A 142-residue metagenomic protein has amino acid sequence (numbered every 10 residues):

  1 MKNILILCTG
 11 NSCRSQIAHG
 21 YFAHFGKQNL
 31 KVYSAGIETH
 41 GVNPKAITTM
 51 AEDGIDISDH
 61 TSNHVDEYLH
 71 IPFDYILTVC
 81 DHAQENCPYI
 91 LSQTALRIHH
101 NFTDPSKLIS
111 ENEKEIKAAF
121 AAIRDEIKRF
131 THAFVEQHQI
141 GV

Functional and structural regions predicted by a protein language model:
M1-E67: Conserved active-site segments centered on acidic
K2-I4, Y68-V79, F120: Cytosolic catalytic domains that perform sulfur/thiol-centered chemistry
N11, M50, I76-L77, I127: Conserved small-residue
K27-Q28, P72, Q93-L96: Short glycine/proline-enriched coil/turn segments at helix->beta-strand junctions
S34, T78, I98-N101: Structural signal for conserved beta-strand scaffold positions within catalytic alpha/beta enzyme cores
T39-G41, A83, D104-S106: Residue-level detector of flexible, active-site-proximal loop/helix-junction positions within diverse enzyme catalytic
F73-S92: Mid-chain, well-packed structural core segment of small domains
N86-V142: Phosphate-binding/catalytic loops
